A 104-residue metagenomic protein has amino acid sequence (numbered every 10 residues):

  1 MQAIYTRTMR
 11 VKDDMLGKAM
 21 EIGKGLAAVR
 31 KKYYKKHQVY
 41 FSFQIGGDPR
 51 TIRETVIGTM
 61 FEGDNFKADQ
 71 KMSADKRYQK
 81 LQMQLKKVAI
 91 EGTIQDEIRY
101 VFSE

Functional and structural regions predicted by a protein language model:
M1, G46-D48, A89-I90: A generic structural micro-feature
Q2-R10, R53-T55: Active-site-flanking beta-strand signature of metal-NTP-handling nucleotidyl enzymes and homologous cyclase-like
R10-E21: Short, surface-exposed ligand-recognition loops at beta-strand->loop->(often short) alpha-helix junctions that present
K12-D14, G47, T59-F61: Short coil/turn motifs at secondary-structure junctions
G25-Y40, I57-D96: An amphipathic, aromatic/His-enriched active-site/gating alpha helix that lines ligand/cofactor pockets
K36, G47-T51: Short acidic/glycine-enriched loop/turn segments that link adjacent beta-strands
F41-I45: Short beta-strand
I94-E104: Long, low-complexity, Ser/Thr/Gly/Pro-rich intrinsically disordered segments that act as flexible linkers and assembly
